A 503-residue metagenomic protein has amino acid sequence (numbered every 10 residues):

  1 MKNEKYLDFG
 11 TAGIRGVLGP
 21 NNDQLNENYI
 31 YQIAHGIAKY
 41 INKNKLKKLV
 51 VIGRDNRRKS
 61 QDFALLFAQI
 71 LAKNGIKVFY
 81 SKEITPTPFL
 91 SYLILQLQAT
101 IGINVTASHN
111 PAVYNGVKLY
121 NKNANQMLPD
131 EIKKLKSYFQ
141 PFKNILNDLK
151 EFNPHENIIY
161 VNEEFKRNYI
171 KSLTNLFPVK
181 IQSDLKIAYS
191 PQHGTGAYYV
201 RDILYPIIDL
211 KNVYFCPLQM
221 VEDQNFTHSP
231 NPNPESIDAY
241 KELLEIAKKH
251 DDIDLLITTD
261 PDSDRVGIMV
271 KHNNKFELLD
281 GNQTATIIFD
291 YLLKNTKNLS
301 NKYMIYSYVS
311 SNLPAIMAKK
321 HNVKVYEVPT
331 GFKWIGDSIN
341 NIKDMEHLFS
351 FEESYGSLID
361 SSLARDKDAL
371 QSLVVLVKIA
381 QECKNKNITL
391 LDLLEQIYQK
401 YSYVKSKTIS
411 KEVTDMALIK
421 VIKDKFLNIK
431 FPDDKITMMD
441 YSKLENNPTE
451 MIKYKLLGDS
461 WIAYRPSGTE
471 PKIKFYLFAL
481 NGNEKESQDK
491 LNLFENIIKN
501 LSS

Functional and structural regions predicted by a protein language model:
M1-N74, I158-D184: An N-terminal, well-structured beta->alpha segment
K2-L7, V17, N115-A247: Gly/Ser/Thr-enriched, mixed-charge loops and adjacent short helices that form phosphate/oxyanion-binding elements
Y6-D23, S108, P191-V200, F351-Y355 (+2 more regions): Conserved phosphate/anionic-ligand binding catalytic regions in large, soluble enzymes, centered on
V51-Y114, I203, D209-G267: N-terminal small/polar loop signature for handling phosphorylated ligands or for N-terminal nucleophile
Q61-L66, S91-I94, V113-L119, Y198-I203 (+6 more regions): Short acidic, glycine/serine/threonine-rich loops at helix termini
K122-N125, S137, E242-H321: Replace "Mg2+/Mn2+-dependent" with "divalent metal-dependent
I253-L255, K275, N295-G468, K472-L477 (+2 more regions): Phosphate-binding and adjacent anionic-ligand microenvironments
